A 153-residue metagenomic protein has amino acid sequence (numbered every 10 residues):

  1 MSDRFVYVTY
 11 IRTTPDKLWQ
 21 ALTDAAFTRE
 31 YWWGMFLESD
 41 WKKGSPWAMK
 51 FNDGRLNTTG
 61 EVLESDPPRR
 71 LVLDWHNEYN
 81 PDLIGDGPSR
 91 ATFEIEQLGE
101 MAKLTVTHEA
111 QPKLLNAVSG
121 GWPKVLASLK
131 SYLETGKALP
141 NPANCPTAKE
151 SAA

Functional and structural regions predicted by a protein language model:
M1, F5, L56, S89: Exposed loop/turn and edge beta-strand positions of beta-sandwich/beta-sheet ligand-binding modules
V6-Y7, T13, K17, T23-T59 (+2 more regions): Short beta-edge strand/loop motif at the mouth of beta-sheet-based domains
T9, T59-E64, S89-E96: Hydrophobic/aromatic beta-strand elements that line small-molecule binding cavities or substrate pockets in beta-rich
P15-D16, L63-R70, E94-K103: A short, structured loop/turn motif at beta-sheet edges
L18-W19, T28, W47, V62 (+4 more regions): Hydrophobic pocket/interface hotspot
K42, A110, K124-A153: Structured surface interface patches that mediate subunit assembly and partner/cofactor docking
D53-L56, E64-L71, N77-Y79: Short, charged/polar surface micro-motifs in flexible loops or helix N-caps
E78-K124, L129-S131: Beta-strand/loop substructures that line and gate deep hydrophobic ligand-binding cavities in soluble
